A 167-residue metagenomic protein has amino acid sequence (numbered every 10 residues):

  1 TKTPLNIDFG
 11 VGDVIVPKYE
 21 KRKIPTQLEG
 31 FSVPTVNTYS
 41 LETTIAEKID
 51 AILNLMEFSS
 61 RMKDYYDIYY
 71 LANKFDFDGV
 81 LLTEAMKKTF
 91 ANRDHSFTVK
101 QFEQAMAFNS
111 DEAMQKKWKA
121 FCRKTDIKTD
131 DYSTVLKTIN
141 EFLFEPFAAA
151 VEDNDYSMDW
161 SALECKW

Functional and structural regions predicted by a protein language model:
T1-W167: Structured mid-to-C-terminal alpha-helical surface segments
